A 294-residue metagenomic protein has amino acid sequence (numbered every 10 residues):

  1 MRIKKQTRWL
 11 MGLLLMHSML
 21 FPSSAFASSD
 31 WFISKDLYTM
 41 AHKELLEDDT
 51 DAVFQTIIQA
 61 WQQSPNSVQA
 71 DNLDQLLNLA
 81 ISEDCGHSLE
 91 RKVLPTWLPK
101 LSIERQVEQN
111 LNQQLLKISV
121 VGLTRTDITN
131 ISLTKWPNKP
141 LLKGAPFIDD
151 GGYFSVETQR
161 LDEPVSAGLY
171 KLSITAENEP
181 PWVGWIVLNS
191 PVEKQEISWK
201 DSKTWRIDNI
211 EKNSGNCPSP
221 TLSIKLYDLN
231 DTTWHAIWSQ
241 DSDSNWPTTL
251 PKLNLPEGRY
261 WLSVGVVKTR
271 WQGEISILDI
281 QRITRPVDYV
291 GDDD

Functional and structural regions predicted by a protein language model:
M1-A27: Gram-negative bacterial Sec-dependent N-terminal signal peptides
A25-L94: Alpha-helical protein-protein interaction scaffolds
K92-T124, E196-S219: Contiguous beta-strand segments within globular domains
S119-L142, S214-I237, V264-V266: Extended low-complexity, serine/threonine- and proline-enriched intrinsically disordered segments
F147-Q159, S242-T249: Aromatic sugar-binding surface patches on proteins that engage polysaccharides or sugar-phosphate polymers
L161-A167, P251-W261: Surface-exposed, short loops/turns at beta-strand junctions within beta-sandwich domains
A176-I186, V267-I277: Short acidic/polar inter-strand loop motif in beta-rich domains
W185-I210, T284-D294: Low-complexity, Pro/Ser/Thr- and charge-rich linker/hinge segments at domain boundaries
